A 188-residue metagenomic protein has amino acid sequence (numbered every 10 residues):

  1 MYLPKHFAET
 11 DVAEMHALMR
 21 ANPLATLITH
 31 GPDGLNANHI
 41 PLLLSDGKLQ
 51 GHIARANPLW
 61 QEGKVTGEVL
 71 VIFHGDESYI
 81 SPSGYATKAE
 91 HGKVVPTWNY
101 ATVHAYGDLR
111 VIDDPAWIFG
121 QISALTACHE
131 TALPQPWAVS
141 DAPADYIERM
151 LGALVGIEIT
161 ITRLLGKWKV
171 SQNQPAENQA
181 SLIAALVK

Functional and structural regions predicted by a protein language model:
M1-K188: Binding-site signature for planar aromatic cofactors or substrates
